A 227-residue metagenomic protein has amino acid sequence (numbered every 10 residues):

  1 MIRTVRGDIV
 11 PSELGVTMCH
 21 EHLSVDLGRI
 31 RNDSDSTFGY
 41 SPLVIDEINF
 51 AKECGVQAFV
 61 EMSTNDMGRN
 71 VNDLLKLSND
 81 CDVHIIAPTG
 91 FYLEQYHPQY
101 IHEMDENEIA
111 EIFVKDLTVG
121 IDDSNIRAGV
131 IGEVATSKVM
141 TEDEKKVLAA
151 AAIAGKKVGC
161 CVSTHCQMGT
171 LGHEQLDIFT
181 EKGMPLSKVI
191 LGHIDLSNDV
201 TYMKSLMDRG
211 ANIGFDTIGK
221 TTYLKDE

Functional and structural regions predicted by a protein language model:
M1-M18: N-terminal basic/disordered segments at the start of proteins
L14-C19, S24, D33-H84, N107-R127: Alpha-helical scaffold segments that flank or form the walls of functional sites
V16-M18, Q57-A58, H84-I86, A128-V130 (+3 more regions): Structural preference for beta-strand elements that scaffold enzyme active sites
H22-S24, T64-N65, G90-E94, T136 (+3 more regions): Active-site beta-loop-alpha junctions enriched in small/polar residues
A51-C54, S78, A151, F179 (+1 more regions): Generic structural signal for hydrophobic
D73-L74, Y100, T141-K145, G169-G183 (+1 more regions): Distinct, well-ordered alpha-helical segments
K76-N79, H84-V158, N212, D216-T222: Active-site gating/metal-coordination segments in enzymes
N198-E227: Active-site-adjacent C-terminal substructures of enzyme catalytic domains
